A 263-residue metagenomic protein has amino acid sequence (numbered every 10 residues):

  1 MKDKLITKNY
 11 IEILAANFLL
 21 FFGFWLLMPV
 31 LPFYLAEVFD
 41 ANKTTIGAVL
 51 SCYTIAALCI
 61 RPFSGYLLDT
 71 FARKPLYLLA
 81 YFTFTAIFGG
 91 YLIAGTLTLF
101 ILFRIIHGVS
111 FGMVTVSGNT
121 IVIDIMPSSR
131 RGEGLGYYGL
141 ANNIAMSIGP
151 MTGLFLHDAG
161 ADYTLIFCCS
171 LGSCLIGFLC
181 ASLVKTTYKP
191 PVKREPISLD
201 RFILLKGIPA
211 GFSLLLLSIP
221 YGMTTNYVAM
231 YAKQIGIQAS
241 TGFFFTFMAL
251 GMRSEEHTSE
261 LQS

Functional and structural regions predicted by a protein language model:
M1-T7, T186-S213: Juxtamembrane intracellular "pre-TM" segments in multi-pass secondary transporters
N9-G47, G222-Y231, I235, F244: Helix-loop boundary and gating motifs at the non-cytosolic
T54-P62, M146-S147, A249-R253: Residue-level signature of mid-helix packing/kink "hotspots" within the transmembrane helices of 12-pass Major
I60-A72, S254-S259: Helix-to-loop junctions at the C-terminal end of transmembrane segments in multipass secondary transporters
P75-G89: Structural signature of the two symmetry-related core transmembrane helices
T98-I106: Paired small-residue
I105-A141: Cytoplasmic helix-loop-helix junction between adjacent transmembrane helices in 12-TM secondary transporters
L171-P190: C-terminal membrane-cytosol helix-exit motif in multi-pass small-molecule transporters
